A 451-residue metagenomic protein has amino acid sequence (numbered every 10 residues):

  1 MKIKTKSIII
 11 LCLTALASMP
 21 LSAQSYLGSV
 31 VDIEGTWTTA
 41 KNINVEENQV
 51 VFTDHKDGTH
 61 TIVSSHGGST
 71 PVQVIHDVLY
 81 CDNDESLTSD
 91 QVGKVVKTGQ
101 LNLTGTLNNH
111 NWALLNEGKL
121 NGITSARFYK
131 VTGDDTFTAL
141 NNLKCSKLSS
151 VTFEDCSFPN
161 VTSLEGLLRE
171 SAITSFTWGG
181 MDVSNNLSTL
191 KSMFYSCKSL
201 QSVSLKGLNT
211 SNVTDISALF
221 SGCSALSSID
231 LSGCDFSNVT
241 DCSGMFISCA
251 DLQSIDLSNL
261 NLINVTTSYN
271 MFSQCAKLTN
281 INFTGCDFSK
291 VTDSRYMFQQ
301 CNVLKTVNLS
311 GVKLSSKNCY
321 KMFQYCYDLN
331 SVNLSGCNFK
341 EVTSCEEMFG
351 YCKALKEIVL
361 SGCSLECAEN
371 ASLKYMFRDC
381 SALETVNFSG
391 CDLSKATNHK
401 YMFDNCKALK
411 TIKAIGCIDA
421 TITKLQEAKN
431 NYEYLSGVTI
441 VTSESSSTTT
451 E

Functional and structural regions predicted by a protein language model:
K2-I9: Bacterial N-terminal signal peptides that target proteins for export
I10-S18: Bacterial N-terminal signal peptides
M19-A23: Sec/Tat signal peptide C-region and signal peptidase I cleavage site
Y26-N42: Tryptophan-anchored aromatic micro-motifs
V51-D54, H60-S64, S69-P71, L79: Short linear proline/tyrosine/threonine-rich motifs used for host-factor recruitment and membrane trafficking/assembly
T88-G93, H110-G118, F137-L143, G179 (+1 more regions): Short, T/G/N/S-enriched strand-turn elements that build extracellular solenoid repeat scaffolds
G99-N109, N121-D135, S146-T162, S171-S188 (+10 more regions): Structural signature of tandem-repeat unit edges
E165-L167, T189-M193, T214-S221, D241-F246 (+6 more regions): Consensus positions within tandem repeat domains that build extended binding/scaffold surfaces
